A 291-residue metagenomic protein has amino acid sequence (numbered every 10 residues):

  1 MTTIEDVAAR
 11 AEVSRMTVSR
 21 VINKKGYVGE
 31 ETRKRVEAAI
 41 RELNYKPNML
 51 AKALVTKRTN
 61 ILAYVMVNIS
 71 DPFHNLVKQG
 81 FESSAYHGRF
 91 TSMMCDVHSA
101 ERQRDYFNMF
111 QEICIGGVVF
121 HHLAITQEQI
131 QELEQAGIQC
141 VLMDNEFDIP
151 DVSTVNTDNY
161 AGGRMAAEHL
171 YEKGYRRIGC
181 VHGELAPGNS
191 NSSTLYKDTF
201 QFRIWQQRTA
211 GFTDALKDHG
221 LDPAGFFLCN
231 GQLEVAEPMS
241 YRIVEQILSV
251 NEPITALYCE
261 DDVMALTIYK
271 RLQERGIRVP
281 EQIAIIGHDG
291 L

Functional and structural regions predicted by a protein language model:
M1-T59: N-terminal helix-turn-helix DNA-binding module of bacterial transcription factors
T17-R20, L54-S70, R177-T199: Short beta-strand segments enriched in small/hydrophobic residues
K34, L43-G117, Q206, A210 (+2 more regions): Amphipathic helical "hinge" segments at domain boundaries
E42, G80-M93, Q135-L142, E146-L291: Bacterial carbohydrate/catabolite-sensing allosteric modules
H98-E101, H121-T126, D262-V263: Short beta->alpha connector loops
I125-E134: Active-site-adjacent beta->alpha loops and helix N-cap segments on the catalytic face of soluble alpha/beta enzymes
